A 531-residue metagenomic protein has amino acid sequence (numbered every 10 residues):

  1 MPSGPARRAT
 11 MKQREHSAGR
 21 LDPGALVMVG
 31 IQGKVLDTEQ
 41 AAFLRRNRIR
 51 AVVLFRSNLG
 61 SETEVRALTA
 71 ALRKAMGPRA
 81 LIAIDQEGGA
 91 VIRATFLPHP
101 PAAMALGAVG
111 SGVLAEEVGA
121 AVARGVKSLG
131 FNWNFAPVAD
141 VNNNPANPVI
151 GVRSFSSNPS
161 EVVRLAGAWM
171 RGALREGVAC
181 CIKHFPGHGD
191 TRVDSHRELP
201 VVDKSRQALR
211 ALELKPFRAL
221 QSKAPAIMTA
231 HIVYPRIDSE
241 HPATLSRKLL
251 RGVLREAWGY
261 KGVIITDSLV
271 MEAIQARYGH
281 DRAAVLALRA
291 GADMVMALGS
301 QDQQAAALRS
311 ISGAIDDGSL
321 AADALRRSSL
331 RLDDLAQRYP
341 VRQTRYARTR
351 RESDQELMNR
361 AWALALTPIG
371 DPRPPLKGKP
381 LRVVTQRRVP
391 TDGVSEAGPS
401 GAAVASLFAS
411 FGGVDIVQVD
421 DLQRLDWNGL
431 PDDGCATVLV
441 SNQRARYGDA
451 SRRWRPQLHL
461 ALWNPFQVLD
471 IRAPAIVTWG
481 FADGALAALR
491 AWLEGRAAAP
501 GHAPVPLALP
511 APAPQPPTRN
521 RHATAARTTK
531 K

Functional and structural regions predicted by a protein language model:
A6-R7, M11-R48, R277-K531: Preference for extracellular/luminal or secreted protein segments
G19-R20, V29-G30, L36-E39, S57-M76 (+4 more regions): Second-shell residues forming the walls of enzyme active-site clefts
F43-F55, A121, S128-W133: Catalytic domains of carbohydrate-active enzymes, especially glycoside hydrolases
P98-S111, S154-S156: A charged helix-plus-loop insertion that forms the helical arch/lid used to bind and gate nucleic-acid substrates
G110-F131, E213, L286-R289: Alpha-helical scaffold segments that flank or form the walls of functional sites
A139-V149: Short, conserved phosphate-binding/catalytic loop or strand-edge motifs used in phosphoryl-/nucleotidyl-transfer
